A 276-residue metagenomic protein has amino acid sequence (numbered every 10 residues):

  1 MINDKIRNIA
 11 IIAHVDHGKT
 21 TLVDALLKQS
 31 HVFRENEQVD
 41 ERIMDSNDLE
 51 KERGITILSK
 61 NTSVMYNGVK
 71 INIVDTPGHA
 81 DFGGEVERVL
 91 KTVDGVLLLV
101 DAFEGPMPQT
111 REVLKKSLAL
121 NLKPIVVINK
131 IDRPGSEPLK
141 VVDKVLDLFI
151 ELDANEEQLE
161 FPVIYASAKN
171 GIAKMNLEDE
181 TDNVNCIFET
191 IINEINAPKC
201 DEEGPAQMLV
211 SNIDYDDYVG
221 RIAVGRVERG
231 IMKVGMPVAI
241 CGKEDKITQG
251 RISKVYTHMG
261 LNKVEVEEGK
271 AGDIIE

Functional and structural regions predicted by a protein language model:
M1-E104, K144, I213: P-loop NTPase switch module centered on the Walker A-proximal segment
D16, L22, G54, D75 (+9 more regions): Conserved structural-core and active-site-/substrate-pathway-adjacent residues in large, well-folded domains of enzymes
H17, Q29, H79-A80, F103-P106 (+4 more regions): Conserved nucleotide-binding/hydrolysis micro-motifs of P-loop NTPases
A25-L26, S63, E85-R88, T92 (+3 more regions): Alpha-helical scaffold elements adjacent to nucleotide-binding pockets in ATP/GTP-utilizing enzyme cores
S46, K60, G83-V86, E112-L114 (+3 more regions): Short beta-alpha junctions and helix-cap segments that line functional grooves
V96-Q158: Conserved C-terminal guanine-recognition region of P-loop GTPase G domains, centered on the G4
I150-E276: Conserved catalytic-core segments of large NTP-driven translation/proteostasis enzymes
